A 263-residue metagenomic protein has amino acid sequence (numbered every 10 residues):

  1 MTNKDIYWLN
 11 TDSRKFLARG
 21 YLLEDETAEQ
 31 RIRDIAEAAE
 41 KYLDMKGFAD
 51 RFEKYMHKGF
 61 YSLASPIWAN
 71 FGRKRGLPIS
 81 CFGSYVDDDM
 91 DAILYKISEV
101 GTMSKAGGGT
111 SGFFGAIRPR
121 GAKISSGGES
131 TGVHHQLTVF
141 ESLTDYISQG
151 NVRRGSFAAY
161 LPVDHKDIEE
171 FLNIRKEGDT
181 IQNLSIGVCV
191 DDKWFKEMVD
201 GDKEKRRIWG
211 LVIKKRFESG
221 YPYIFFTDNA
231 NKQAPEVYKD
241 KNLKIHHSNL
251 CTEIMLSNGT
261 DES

Functional and structural regions predicted by a protein language model:
M1-S263: Extended catalytic cores of very large enzyme megasubunits
